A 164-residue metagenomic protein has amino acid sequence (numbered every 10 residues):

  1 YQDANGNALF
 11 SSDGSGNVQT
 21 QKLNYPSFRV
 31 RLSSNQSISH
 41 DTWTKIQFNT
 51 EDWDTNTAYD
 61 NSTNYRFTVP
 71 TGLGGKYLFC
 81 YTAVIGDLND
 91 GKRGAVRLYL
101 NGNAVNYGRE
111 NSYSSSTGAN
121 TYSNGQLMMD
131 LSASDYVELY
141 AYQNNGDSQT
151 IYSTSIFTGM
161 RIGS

Functional and structural regions predicted by a protein language model:
Y1-Q2, N7-I46, R161-S164: Glycine-rich, low-complexity segments
F10, T20, I46-N49, D54-N61 (+1 more regions): Extended rod-forming repeat segments used as scaffolds/tethers
V18, H40, W53-T55, S148 (+1 more regions): A detector of low-complexity, intrinsically disordered, Ser/Thr/Gly/Pro/Ala-rich segments
N35-I46, E51, N56, S115-N120: Solvent-exposed, conformationally flexible loop/turn segments
T57-N64, P70-T71, C80-D135, Y140-I156 (+1 more regions): Terminal beta-strand-rich extracellular "head" domains that mediate receptor/glycan or other ligand binding
K76-L78: Mid-length scaffold segments of soluble, non-membrane domains
